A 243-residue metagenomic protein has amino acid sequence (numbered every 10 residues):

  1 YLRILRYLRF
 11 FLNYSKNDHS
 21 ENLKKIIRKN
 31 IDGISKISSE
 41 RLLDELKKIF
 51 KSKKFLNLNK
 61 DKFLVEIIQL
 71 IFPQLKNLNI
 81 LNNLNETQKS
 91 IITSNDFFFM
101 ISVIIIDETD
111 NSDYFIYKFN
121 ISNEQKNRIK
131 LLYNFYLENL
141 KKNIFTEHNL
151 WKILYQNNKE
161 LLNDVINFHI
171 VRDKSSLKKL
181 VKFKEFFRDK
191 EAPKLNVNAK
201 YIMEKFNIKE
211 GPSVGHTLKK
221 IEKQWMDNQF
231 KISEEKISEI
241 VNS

Functional and structural regions predicted by a protein language model:
Y1-I34: Internal alpha/beta core interface subdomains
Y1-I4, E21-N22, I37-R41, F50-K53 (+3 more regions): Short acidic alpha-helix initiation/capping motifs at coil-to-helix transition points, especially at protein N-termini
I4-Y7, D61-K62, Y133, I202: A residue-level signal for conserved active-site and pocket-lining positions in enzyme catalytic cores
L5-L12, K47, F63, L218-E222: Short, amphipathic alpha-helical segments that act as regulatory/interfacial helices in nucleotide-processing proteins
F11, I170-S243: Charged substrate- and nucleic-acid-binding regions of tRNA-handling and nucleotidyl-transfer enzymes, centered on
D18-N22, Q69-P73, N123-I129, I208-T217: Short, surface-exposed acidic
I26, L42-E45, I49, K220 (+1 more regions): Solvent-exposed, amphipathic alpha-helical segments
I31-K174: Conserved, hydrophobic alpha-helical core segments of structured domains
